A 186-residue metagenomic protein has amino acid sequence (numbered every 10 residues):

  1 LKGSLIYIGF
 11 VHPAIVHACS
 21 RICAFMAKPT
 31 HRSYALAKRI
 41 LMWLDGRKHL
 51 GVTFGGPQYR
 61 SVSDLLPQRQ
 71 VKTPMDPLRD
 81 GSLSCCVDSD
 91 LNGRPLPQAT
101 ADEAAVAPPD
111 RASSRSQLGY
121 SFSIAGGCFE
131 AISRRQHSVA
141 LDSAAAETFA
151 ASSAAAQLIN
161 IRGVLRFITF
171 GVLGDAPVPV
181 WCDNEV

Functional and structural regions predicted by a protein language model:
L1-V186: Divalent metal-binding acidic/histidine catalytic loops
